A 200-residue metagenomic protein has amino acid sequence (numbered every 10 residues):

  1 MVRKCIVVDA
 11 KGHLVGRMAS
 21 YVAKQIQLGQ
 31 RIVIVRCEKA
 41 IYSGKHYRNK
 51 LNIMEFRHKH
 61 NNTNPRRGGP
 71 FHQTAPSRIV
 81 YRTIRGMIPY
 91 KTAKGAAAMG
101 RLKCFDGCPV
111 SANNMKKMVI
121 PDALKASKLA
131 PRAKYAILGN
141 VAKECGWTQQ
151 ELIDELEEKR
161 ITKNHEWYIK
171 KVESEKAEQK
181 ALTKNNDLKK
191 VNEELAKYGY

Functional and structural regions predicted by a protein language model:
M1-I41: Long, hydrophobic N-terminal alpha-helical segment
M1-K4, K94-Y200: Low-complexity, rRNA-contacting terminal tracts
H13-R17, P65-P70, R78: Short basic, glycine-rich beta-strand/loop surfaces that mediate nucleic-acid
V22-A23, Y47-L51, K117-V119: Short, glycine/charged-enriched secondary-structure capping and boundary segments
Q25, G29, G86-K91, F105 (+1 more regions): Conserved, well-folded catalytic cores of nucleic-acid-processing and energy-transducing macromolecular machines
E38-I41, Y47-R48, C108-S111: Conserved nucleotide-binding/hydrolysis micro-motifs of P-loop NTPases
Y42-T74: Positively charged, polar, low-complexity stretches
G69-R101: Ordered, amphipathic secondary-structure segments that act as subunit-interaction surfaces in large macromolecular
